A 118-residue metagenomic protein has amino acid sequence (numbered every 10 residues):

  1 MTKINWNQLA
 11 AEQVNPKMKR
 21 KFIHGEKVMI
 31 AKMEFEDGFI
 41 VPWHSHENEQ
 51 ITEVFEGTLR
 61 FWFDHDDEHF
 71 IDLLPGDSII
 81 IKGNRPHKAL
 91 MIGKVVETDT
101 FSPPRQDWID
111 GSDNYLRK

Functional and structural regions predicted by a protein language model:
M1-K27, K94, N114-K118: A short, N-terminal "cap"/entry segment at the start of jelly-roll beta-barrel domains of the cupin/DSBH fold
M29-H46: Conserved short histidine dyad/triad with adjacent acidic residue
I40-V41, R60, I79-K88: Histidine-centered metal-chelating micro-motifs
N48-R60, D64: Glycine- and acidic-residue-biased ligand/ion/polar-headgroup-sensing regions
F55-E56, L74, G93: A cytosolic small-molecule/anion-sensing beta-strand core signal
D67-G83: Short acidic-glycine-tyrosine-enriched beta hairpin
G83-D107: Ligand-binding loop in jelly-roll beta-barrel domains
